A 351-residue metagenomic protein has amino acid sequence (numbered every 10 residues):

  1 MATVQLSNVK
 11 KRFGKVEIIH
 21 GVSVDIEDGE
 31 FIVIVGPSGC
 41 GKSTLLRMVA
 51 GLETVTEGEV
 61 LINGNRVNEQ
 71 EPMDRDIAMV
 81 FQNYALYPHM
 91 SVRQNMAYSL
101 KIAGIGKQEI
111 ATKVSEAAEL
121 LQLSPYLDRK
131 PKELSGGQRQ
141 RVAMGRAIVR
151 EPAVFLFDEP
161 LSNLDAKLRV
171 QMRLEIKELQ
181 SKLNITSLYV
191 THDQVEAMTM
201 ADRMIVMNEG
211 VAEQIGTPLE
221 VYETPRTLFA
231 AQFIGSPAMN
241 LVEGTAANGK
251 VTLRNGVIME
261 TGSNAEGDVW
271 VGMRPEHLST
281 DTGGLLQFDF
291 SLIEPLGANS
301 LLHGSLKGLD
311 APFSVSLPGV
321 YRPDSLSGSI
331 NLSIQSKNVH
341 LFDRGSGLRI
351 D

Functional and structural regions predicted by a protein language model:
F31, Q70-F229: ABC ATPase nucleotide-binding domains
V35-P37: The feature captures the beta-strand-to-loop junction immediately N-terminal to the Walker
A50: Helix-to-loop junction immediately C-terminal to a conserved catalytic motif
T56-E59, E109, E209, V339: Conserved coupling/switch loops of ABC nucleotide-binding domains, chiefly the family-specific signature
G58-R66: Conserved ABC transporter NBD signature motif
P237, K250-D351: Non-catalytic connector elements of ABC transporters
